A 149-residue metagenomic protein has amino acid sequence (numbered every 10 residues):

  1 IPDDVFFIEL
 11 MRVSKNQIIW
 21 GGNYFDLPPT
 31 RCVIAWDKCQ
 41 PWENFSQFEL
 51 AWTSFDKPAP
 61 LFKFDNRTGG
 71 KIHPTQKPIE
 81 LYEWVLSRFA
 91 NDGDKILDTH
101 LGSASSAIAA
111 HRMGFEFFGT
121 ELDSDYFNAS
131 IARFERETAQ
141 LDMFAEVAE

Functional and structural regions predicted by a protein language model:
I1-E149: Class I S-adenosyl-L-methionine
